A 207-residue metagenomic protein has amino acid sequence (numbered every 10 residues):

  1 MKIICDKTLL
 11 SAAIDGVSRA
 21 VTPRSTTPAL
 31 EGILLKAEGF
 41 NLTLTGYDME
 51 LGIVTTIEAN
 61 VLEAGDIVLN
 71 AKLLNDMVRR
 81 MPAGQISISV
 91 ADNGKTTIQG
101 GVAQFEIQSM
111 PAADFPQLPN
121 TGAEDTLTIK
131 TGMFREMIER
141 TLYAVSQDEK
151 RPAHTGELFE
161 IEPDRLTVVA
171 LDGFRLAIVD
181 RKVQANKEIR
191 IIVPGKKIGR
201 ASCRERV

Functional and structural regions predicted by a protein language model:
M1-R206: Structural preference for solvent-exposed beta-strand-turn elements and adjacent flexible terminal/loop segments within
